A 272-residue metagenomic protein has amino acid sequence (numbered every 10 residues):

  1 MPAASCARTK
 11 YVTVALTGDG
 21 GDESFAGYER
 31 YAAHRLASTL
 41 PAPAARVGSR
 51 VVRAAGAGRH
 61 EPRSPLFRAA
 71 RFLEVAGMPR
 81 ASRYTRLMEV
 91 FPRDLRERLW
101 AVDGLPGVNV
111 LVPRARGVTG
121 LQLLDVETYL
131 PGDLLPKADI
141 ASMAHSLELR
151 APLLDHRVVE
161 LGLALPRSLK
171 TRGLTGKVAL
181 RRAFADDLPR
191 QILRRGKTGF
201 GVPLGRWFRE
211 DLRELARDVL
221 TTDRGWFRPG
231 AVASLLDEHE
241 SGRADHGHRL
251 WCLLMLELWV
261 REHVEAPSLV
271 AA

Functional and structural regions predicted by a protein language model:
M1-A4, R30-P41, A164-L169: ATP-dependent adenylate-handling ligase core
C6, K10-L16, L66-A272: Adenosyl-5′-phosphate
V12-D22, A26-Y28: Short acidic/histidine-rich active-site segments
D22-F25, Y31, P203-G205, H246: Short, electropositive, low-hydrophobicity segments enriched in small/polar residues
S24-V52: A mobile, often basic/glycine-rich helix-loop segment that functions as the active-site lid/recognition loop
R53-R59: Primarily interfacial, aromatic-capped hydrophobic alpha-helices that serve as membrane anchors
G58, S64-F67: Non-catalytic, low-complexity flexible loops and terminal extensions
